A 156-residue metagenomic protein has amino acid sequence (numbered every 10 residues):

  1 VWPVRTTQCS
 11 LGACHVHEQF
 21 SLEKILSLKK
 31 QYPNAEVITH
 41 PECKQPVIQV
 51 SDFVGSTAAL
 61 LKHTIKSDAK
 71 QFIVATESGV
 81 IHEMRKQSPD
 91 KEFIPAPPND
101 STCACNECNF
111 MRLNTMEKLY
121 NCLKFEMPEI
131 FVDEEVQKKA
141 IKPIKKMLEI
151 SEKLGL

Functional and structural regions predicted by a protein language model:
V1-L156: The feature marks the mature, well-folded catalytic cores of soluble enzymes
